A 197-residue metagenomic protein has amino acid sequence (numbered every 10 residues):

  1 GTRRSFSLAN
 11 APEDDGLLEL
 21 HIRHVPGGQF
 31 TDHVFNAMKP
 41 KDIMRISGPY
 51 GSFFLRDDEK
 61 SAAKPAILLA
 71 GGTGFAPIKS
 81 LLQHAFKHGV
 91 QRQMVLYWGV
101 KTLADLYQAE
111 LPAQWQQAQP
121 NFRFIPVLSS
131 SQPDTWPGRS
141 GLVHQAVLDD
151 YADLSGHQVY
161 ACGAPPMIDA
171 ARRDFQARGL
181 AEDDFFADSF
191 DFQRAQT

Functional and structural regions predicted by a protein language model:
G1-I43, V100-T102, V127-S131: Ferredoxin-reductase
T2-L18, R56-A70, R178: Short, compositionally biased
E13, S61, G89-Q91, D153-L154: Short, flexible coil/linker segments at domain boundaries that flank nucleotide/cofactor-interacting
T73-I78, M167: Hydrophobic/small residue at the entry helix of a nucleotide-binding pocket
P77-K87: Histidine-anchored nucleotide/phosphate-binding helix
Q93-T197: Reductase modules of NAD(P)H-dependent flavoproteins
